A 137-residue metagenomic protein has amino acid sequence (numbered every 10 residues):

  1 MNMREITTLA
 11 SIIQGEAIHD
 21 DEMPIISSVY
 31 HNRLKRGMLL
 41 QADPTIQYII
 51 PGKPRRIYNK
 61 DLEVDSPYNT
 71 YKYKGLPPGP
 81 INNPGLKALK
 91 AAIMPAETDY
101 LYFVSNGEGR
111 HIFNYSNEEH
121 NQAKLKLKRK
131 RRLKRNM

Functional and structural regions predicted by a protein language model:
M1-M137: Bacterial extracytoplasmic/cell-wall-associated proteins, especially those involved in peptidoglycan
